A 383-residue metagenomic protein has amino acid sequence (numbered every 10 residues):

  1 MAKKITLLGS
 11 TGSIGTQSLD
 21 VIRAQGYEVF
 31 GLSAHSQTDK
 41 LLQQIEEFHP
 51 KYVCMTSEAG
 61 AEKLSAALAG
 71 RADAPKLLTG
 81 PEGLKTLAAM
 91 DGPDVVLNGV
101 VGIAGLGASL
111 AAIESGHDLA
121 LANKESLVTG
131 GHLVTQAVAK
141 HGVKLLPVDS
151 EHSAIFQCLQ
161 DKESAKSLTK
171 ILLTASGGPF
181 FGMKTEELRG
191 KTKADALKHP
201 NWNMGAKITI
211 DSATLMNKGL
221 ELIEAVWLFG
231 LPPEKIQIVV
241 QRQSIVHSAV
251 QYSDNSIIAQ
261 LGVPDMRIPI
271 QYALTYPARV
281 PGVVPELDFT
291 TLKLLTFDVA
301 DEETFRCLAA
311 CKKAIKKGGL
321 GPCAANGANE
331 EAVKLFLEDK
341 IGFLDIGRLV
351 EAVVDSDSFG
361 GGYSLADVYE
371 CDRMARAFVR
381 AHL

Functional and structural regions predicted by a protein language model:
M1-L383: Catalytic, metal-anchored helix/loop core of enzyme active sites in primary metabolism
